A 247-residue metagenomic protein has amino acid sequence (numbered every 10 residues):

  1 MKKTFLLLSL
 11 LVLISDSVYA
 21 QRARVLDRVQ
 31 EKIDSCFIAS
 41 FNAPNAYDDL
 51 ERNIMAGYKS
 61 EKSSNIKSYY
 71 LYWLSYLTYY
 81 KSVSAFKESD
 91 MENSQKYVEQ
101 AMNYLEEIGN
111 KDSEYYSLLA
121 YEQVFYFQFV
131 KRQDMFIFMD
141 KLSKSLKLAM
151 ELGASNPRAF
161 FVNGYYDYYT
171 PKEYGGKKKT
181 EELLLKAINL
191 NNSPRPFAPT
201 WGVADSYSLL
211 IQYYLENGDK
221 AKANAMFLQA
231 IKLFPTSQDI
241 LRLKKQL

Functional and structural regions predicted by a protein language model:
M1-T4, A20: Positively charged n-region of N-terminal signal peptides that target proteins for export
T4-L13: Sec-dependent N-terminal signal peptides
A23-A39, S64-A85, N110-V130, S155-P171 (+1 more regions): Amphipathic alpha-helical repeat scaffolds of TPR domains
F41-G57, D90-N103, M135-S143, G176-I188: Helix-turn-helix repeat elements of alpha-solenoid scaffolds
A56-W73, N103-Y116, K147-S155, I188-T200: Flexible helix-coil transition and linker loops at the boundaries of alpha-helical arrays
V124-F125, K131-P194: Extended amphipathic alpha-helical interaction segments
F197-L247: Terminal, low-structured helical/coil segments at or just beyond the last alpha-helical repeat
